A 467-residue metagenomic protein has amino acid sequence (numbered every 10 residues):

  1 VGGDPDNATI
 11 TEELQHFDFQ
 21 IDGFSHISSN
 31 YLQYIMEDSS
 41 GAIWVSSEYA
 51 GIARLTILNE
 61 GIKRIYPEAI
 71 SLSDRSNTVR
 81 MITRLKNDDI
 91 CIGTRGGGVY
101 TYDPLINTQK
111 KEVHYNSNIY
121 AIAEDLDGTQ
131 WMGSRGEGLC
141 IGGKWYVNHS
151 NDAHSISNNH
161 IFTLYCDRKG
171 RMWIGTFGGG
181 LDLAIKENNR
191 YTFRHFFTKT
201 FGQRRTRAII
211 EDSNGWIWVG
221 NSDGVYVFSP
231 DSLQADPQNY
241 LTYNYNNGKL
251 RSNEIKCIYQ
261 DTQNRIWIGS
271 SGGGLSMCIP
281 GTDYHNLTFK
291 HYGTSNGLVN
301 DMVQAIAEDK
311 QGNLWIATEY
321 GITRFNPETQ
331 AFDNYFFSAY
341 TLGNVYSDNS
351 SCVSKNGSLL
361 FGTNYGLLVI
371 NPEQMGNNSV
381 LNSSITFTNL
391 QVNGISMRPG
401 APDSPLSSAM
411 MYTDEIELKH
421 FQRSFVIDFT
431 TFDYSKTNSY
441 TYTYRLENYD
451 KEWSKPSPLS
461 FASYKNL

Functional and structural regions predicted by a protein language model:
V1, G51-R54, G98-Y100, G138-C140 (+5 more regions): Structural signal for beta-propeller blades
V1-G2, I92, T101-Y102, N107-T108 (+4 more regions): Short, intrinsically disordered, charge-balanced linker/junction segments flanking boundaries in proteins
G2-G3, T56-I57, D103, G143 (+5 more regions): Structural recognition of the beta-propeller blade-terminating site
D6-M36, E48-A50, R54-L55, N59-R84 (+8 more regions): Residue-level "micro-hotspots" composed of small/polar
E37-S40, T83-N87, E124-G128, C166-K169 (+4 more regions): Residue-level detector of Asp-centered blade-edge/turn motifs that repeat once per structural unit in beta-propeller
S39, D89, P104, T163 (+7 more regions): Coil residues (strongly favoring Ser/Thr
A42-V45, D89-C91, T129-M132, R171-I174 (+4 more regions): Conserved beta-propeller blade signature
